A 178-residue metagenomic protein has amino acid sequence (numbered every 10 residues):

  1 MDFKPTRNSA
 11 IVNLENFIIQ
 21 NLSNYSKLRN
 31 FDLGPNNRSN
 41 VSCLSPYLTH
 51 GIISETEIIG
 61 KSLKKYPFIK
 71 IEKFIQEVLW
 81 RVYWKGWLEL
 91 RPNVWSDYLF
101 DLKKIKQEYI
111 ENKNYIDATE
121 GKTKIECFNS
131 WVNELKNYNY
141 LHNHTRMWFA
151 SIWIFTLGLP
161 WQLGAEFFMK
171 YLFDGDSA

Functional and structural regions predicted by a protein language model:
M1-A178: Residues lining hydrophobic/aromatic ligand-binding pockets adjacent to catalytic sites
